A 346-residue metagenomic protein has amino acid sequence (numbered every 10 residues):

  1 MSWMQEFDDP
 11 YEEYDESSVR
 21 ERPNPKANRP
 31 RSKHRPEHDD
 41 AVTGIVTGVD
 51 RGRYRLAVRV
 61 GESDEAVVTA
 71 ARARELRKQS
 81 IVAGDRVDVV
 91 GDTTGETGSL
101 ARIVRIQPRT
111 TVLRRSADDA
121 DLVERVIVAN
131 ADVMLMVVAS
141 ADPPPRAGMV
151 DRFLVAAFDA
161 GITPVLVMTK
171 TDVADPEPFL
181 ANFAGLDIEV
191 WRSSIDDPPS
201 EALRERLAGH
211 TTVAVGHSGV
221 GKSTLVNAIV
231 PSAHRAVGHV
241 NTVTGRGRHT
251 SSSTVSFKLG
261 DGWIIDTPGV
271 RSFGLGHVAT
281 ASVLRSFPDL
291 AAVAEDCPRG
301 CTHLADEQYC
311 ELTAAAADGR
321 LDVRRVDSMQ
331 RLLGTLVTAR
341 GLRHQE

Functional and structural regions predicted by a protein language model:
M1-S18, E37-D40, R72, K78-T94 (+7 more regions): Helix-rich effector regions associated with P-loop NTPase G domains
D39-D50: Structural detector for short beta-strands of small beta-barrel domains
G52-L56: Short aromatic-glycine-enriched beta-strand elements
S63-A73: A short macromolecule-binding patch
V87, L100, L122, A131 (+2 more regions): Switch/coupling subdomain of P-loop NTPase systems
M136-A139, V167-T169: Conserved beta-strand segments of the P-loop GTPase G domain that flank and frequently precede/overlap
T163, K170-V220: Canonical P-loop GTPase G-domain recognition
K222-G238: A conserved segment at the C-terminal end of the G1
